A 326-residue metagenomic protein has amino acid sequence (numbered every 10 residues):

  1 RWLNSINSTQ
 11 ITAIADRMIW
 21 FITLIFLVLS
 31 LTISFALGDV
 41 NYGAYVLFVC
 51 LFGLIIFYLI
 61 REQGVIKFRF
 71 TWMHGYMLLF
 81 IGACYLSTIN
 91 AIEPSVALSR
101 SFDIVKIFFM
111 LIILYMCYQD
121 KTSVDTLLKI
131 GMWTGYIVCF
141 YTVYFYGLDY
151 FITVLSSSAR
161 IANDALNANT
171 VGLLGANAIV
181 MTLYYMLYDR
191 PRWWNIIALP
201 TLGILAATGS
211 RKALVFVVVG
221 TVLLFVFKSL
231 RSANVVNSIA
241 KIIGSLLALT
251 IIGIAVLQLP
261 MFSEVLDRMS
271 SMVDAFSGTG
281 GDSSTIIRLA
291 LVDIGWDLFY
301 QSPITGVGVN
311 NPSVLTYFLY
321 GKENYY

Functional and structural regions predicted by a protein language model:
R1-Y85, Q119-K129, Y185-R190, V236-I243: Transmembrane signal-anchor hairpin modules in multi-pass inner-membrane enzymes, especially those that act on
I25-T32, F80-I89, I137-Y141, T201-A207 (+1 more regions): Aromatic-anchored segments of alpha-helical transmembrane domains
L37-G38, N90-L98, A206-A207: Membrane-interface helix caps and helix-loop-helix hairpins in membrane proteins
N41-I60, S101-I112, T170-I179, V215-V222: Membrane-embedded alpha-helical segments of multi-pass membrane proteins, especially the transmembrane helices
W72-G82, P94-C117, T126, I130 (+3 more regions): Aromatic-anchored transmembrane helix interface
D125-T153, A165-R231: Alpha-helical transmembrane segments of multi-pass inner-membrane proteins
I152-S156, A162, S277-Y326: Long extracytoplasmic/lumenal interhelical loops at the membrane interface of multi-pass membrane proteins
A207-T208, F225-G278, W296-Q301: A membrane-periplasm/extracellular boundary helix in multi-pass inner-membrane enzymes that assemble envelope glycans
